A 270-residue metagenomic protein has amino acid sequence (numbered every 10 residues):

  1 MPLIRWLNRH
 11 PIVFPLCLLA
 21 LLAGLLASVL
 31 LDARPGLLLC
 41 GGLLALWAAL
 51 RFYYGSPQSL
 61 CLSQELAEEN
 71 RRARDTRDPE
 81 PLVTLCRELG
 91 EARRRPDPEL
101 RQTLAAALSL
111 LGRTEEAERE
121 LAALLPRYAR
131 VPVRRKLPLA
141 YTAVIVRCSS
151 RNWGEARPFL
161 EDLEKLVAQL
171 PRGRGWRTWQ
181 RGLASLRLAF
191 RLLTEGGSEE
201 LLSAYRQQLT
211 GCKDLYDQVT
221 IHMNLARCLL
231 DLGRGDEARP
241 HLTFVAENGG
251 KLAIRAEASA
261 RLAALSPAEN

Functional and structural regions predicted by a protein language model:
M1-R71: N-terminal alpha-helical membrane-insertion module
G36-G42, N70-R87, S109-A123, S150-K165 (+1 more regions): Helix-turn-helix repeat elements of alpha-solenoid scaffolds
W47-R130: N-terminal topogenic membrane-targeting module
Q64-E68, E99-A106, P138-V146, W179-F190 (+3 more regions): "A position-specific structural signal for the A-helix of alpha-solenoid helical repeats
C86-E91, A122-A129, E161-R172, S203-G211 (+1 more regions): Amphipathic alpha-helical segments of tetratricopeptide repeats
P96, V133-P138, G175-L183, D217 (+1 more regions): Structural signature of alpha-solenoid helical repeat junctions
Y141-I145, S149-L215: Alpha-helical adaptor scaffolds
L192-N270: Long, non-transmembrane cytosolic or organellar matrix-exposed soluble domains/tails of integral membrane proteins
